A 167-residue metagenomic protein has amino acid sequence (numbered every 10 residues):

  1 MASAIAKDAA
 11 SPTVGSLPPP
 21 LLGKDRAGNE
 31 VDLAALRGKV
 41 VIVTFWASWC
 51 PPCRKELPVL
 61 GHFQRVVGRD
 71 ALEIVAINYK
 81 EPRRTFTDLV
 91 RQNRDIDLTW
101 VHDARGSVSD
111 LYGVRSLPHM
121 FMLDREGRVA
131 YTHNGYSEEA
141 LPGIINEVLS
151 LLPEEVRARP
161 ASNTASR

Functional and structural regions predicted by a protein language model:
A2-L33: N-terminal "domain-start" segment that seeds a small globular fold
L36-K39, R69, D95, V114: Active-site acidic short loop of glycosyltransferases
K39-V41, W46-W49, S116: Short pre-active-site segment immediately N-terminal to redox-active cysteine/selenocysteine motifs in thiol-based
F45-H62: Conserved redox-active cysteine motifs that mediate thiol-disulfide chemistry, especially di-cysteine Cys-X(1-2)-Cys
V75, T87-E126: Short, internal strand/loop/helix patches that form the active-site neighborhood or redox-interaction surface
M122-R167: Thiol-/selenol-based redox modules, centered on thioredoxin-like and closely related oxidoreductase domains
